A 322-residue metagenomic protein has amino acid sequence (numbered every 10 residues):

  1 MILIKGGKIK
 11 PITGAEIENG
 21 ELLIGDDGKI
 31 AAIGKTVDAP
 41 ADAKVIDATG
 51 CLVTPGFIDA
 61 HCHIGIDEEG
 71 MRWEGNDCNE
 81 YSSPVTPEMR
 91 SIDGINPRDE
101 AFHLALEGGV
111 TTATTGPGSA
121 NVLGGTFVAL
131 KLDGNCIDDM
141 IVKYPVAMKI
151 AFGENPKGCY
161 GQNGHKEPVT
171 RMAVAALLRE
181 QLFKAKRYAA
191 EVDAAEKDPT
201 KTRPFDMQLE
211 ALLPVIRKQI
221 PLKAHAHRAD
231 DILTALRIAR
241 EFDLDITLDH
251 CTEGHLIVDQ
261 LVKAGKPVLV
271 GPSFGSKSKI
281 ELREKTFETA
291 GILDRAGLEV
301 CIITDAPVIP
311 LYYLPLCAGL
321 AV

Functional and structural regions predicted by a protein language model:
I2-I4, A39-I92: Replace "His-x-His-based motif
G7, L22, G28, G50 (+5 more regions): Divalent metal-coordination and catalytic microenvironments
I9-T54: Histidine-rich, glycine-flanked metal-binding segment
E68-I95, C136, A147-N163, T202 (+2 more regions): Active-site gating loops and adjacent loop-to-helix segments of metal-dependent hydrolytic enzymes
E69-G70, N76-S82, T86-M89, P221 (+4 more regions): His/Asp/Glu-enriched, well-ordered alpha-helical/loop segment that forms or immediately abuts the divalent-metal
A101, L106-I246: Polyanionic/metal-chelating signatures
R203-F205, A224-R228, D249-T252, S278-T286 (+1 more regions): A general structural motif
E253-K263: Active-site-adjacent beta->alpha loops and helix N-cap segments on the catalytic face of soluble alpha/beta enzymes
